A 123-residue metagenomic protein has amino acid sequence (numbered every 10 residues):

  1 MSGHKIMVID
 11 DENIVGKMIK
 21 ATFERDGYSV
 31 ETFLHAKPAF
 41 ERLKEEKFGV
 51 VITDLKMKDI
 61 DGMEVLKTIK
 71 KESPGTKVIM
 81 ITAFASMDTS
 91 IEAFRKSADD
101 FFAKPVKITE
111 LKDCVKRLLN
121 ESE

Functional and structural regions predicted by a protein language model:
H4, L34-H35, D61-E64: Acidic catalytic/metal-coordinating carboxylates
G16, K58, S86: The feature encodes the CheY-like receiver
K17-R25: Charged docking surfaces used in two-component/phosphorelay signaling
G27-L34, R42: Short hydrophobic/Thr-rich beta-strand motif most characteristic of the beta2 strand and flanking loop of CheY-like
E41, M63-G75, E92: Short amphipathic alpha-helix used as the core "switch/output" element in two-component signaling
V106-V115: C-terminal output helix
